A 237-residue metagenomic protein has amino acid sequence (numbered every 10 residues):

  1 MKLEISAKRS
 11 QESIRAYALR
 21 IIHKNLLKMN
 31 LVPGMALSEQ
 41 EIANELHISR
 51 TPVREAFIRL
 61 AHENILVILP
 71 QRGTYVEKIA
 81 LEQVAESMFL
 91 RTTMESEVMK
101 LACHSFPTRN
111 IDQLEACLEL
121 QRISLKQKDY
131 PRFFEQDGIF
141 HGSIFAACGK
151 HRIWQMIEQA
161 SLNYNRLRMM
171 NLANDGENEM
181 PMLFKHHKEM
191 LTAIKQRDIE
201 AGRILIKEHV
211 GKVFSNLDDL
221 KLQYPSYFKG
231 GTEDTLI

Functional and structural regions predicted by a protein language model:
M1-H104, R109-N110, R152, R203 (+2 more regions): Short linear motifs at protein or domain termini
S13, I111-D112, N178-M182: Short helix-capping and inter-helix turn/linker motifs at the boundaries of alpha-helical repeat units
H62, L66-V67, Q159-Y164, N178-P181: Mobile beta-alpha loop/short-helix "lid" or hinge segments that flank ligand
Q71, M94, Q113-A116, M182-K185: Alpha-helix N-cap/N′ positions at the starts of helices
A80-L81, M170-A173: Short alpha-helical transmembrane interface motifs in multi-pass membrane proteins
S87, T108-M169, H186-A193, A201-V213: Conserved amphipathic alpha-helical segments that form helical-bundle/coiled-coil interaction surfaces
